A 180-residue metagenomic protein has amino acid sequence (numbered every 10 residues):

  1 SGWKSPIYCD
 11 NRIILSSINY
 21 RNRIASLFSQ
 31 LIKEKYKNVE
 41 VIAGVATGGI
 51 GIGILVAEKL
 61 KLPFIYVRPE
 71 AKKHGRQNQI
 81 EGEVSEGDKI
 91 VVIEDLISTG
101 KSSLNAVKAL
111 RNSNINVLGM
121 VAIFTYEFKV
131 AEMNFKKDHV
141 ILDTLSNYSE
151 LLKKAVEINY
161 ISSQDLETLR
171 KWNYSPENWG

Functional and structural regions predicted by a protein language model:
S1-N38: Active-site-facing substrate-recognition patch
Q30, E34, I54, E58 (+2 more regions): Short, well-ordered alpha-helices that flank and scaffold nucleotide-derived cofactor binding pockets
K35, G82-E86, N134: Solvent-exposed alpha-helices and their adjacent loops that cap or buttress functional pockets in soluble metabolic
K37-A46, V121: Short glycine-rich phosphate-binding loop at a beta-alpha junction
E40, D88, L118: Conserved acidic residues
G53-V91, T99-N105: Short, glycine/charge-rich flexible loops or terminal/linker lids adjacent to PRPP-binding catalytic cores
K108-G180: PRPP-dependent phosphoribosyltransferase catalytic core
